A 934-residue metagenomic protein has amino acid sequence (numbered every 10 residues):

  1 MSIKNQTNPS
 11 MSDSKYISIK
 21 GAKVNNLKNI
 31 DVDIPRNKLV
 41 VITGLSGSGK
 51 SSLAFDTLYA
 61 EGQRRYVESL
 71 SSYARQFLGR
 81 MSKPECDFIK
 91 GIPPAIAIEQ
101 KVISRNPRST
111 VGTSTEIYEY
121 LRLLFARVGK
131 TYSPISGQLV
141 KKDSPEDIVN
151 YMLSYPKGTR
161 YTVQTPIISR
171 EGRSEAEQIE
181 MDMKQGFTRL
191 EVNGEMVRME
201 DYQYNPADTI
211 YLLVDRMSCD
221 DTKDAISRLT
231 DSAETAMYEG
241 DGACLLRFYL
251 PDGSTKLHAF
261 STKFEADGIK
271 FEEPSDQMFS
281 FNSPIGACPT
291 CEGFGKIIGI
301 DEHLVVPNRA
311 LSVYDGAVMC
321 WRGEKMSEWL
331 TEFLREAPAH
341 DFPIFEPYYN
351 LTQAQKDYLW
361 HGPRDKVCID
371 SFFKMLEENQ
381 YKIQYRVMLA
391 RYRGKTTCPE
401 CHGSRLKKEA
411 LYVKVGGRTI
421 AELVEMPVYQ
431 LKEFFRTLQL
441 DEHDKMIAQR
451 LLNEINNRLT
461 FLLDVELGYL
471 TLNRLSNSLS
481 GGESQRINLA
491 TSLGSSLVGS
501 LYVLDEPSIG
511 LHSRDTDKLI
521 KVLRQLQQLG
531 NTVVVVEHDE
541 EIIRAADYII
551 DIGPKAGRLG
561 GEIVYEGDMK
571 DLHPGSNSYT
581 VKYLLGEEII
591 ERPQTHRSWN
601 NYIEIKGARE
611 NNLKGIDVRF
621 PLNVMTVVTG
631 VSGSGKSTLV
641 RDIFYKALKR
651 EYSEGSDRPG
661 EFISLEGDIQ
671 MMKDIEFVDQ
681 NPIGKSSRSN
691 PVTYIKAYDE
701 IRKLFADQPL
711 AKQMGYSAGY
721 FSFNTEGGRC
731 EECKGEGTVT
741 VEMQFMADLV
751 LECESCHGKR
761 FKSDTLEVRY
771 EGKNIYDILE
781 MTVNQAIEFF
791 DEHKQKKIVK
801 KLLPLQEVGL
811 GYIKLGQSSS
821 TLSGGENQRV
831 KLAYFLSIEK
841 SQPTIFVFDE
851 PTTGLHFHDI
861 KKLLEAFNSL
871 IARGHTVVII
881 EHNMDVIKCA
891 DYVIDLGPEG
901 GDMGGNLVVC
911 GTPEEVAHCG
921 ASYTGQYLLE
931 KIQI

Functional and structural regions predicted by a protein language model:
M1-I934: Conserved phosphate-binding elements of NTP-dependent enzyme cores
